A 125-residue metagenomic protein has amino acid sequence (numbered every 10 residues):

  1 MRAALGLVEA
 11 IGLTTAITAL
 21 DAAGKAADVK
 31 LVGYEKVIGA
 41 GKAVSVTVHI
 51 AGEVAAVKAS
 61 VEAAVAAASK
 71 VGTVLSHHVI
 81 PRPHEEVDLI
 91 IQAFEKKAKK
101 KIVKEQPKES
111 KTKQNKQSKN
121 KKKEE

Functional and structural regions predicted by a protein language model:
M1-S45, H49-E125: Long, contiguous binding/interaction regions
